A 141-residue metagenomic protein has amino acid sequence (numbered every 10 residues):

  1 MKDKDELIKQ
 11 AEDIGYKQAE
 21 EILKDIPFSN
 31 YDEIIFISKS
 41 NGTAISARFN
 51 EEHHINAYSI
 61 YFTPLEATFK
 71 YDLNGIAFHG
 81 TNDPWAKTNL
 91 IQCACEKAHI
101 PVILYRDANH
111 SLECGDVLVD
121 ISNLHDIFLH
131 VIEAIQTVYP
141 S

Functional and structural regions predicted by a protein language model:
M1-E33: Serine-hydrolase catalytic machinery in alpha/beta-hydrolase-like enzymes
I37-S46: Gly/Ala-rich beta-loop-alpha elbow adjacent to hydrolase catalytic centers
R48-E52: Active-site signature of alpha/beta-hydrolase-fold catalytic machinery across serine- and Asp/Cys-nucleophile hydrolases
H54-E66, K70, N74: A conserved short beta-strand
A77-H79, D83: Short beta-strand/loop motif that positions the catalytic acidic residue of the alpha/beta-hydrolase fold
P84-L90: Conserved alpha/beta-hydrolase "acid-adjacent" motif
A108-S122: Catalytic histidine-centered segment of alpha/beta-hydrolase-like enzymes
